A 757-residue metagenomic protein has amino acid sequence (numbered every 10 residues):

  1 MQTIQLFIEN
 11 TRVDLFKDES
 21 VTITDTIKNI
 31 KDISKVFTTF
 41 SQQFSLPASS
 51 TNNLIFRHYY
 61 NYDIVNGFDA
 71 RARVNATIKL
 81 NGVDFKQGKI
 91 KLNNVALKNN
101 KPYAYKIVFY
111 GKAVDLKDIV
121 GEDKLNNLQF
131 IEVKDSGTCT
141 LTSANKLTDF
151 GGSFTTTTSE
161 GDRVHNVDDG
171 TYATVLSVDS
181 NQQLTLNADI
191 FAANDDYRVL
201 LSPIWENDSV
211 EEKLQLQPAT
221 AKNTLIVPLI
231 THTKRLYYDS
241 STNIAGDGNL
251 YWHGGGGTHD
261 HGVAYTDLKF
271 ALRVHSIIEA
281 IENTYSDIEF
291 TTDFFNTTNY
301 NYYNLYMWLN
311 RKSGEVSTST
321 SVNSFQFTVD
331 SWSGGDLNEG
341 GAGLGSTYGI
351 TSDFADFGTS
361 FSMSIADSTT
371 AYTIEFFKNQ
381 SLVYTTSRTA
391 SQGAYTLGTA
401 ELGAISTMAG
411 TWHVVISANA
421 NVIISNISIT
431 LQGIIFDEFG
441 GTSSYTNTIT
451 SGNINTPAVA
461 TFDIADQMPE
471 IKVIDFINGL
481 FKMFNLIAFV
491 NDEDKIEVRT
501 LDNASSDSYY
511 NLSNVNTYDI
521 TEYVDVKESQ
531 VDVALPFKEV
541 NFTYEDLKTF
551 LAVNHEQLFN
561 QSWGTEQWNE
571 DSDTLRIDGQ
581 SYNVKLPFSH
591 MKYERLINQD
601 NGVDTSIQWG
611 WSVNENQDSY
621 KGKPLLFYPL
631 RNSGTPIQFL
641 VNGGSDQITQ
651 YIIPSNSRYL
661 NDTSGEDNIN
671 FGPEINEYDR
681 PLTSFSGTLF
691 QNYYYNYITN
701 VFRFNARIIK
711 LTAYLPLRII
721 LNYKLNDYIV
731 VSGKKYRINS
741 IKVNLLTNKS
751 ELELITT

Functional and structural regions predicted by a protein language model:
M1-V133, L200-D336, I424-M483, D492-E493 (+9 more regions): Polar, S/T/G-rich
T38-S45, S50-F56, V133-D195, T318-L344 (+1 more regions): Autoprocessing Asn-cyclization modules and mimics
I78, N166, I374-K378: Conserved aromatic beta-strand anchor motif in extracellular beta-sandwich/beta-rich domains
K86-V95, T171-V178, K734-N744: Short beta-strand-centered aromatic/proline hotspots
N94-G111, D179-A192, L745-T757: Short, solvent-exposed secondary-structure boundary/capping segments
Y348-S368, I434, N726: A short beta-strand element within beta-rich, extracytoplasmic domains of secreted/secretory-pathway proteins
L382-G393: Solvent-exposed serine/threonine-rich low-complexity stretches and specific carbohydrate-binding patches
G403-A420: Noncatalytic modules at the cell exterior or secretory-pathway interfaces, chiefly beta-strand-rich lectin/adhesion
